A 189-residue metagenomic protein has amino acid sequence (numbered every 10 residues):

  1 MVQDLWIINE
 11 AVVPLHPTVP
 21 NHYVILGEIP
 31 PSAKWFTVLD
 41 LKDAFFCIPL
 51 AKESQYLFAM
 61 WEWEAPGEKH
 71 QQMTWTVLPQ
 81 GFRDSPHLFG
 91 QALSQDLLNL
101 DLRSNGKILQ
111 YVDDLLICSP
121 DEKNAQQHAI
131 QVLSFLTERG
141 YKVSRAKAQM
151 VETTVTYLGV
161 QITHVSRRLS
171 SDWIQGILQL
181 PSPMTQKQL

Functional and structural regions predicted by a protein language model:
M1-L189: Retroelement reverse transcriptase polymerase core
